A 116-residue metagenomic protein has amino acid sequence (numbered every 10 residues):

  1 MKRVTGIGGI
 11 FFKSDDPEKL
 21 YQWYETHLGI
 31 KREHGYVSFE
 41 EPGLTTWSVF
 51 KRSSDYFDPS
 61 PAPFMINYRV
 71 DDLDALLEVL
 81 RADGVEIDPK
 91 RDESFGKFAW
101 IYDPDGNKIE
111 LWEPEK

Functional and structural regions predicted by a protein language model:
M1-G6, F12, L77-K116: Vicinal oxygen chelate
M1-T5, F11-S48: Core segments of cupin and vicinal oxygen chelate
I7-G8, P61-M65: Eukaryotic phosphotyrosine signaling hubs
F12, I66-Y68: Short, well-ordered beta-strand elements within core beta-sheets of diverse protein domains
D16-P17, D71-L73: Helix N-cap motif at beta-to-alpha junctions
L20-W23, D74-V79: Short amphipathic alpha-helices within nucleic acid-binding modules
L28-P63, Y102-P104, K108-E115: Conserved short beta-strand elements that form part of the metal-binding/catalytic scaffold of enzyme active sites
